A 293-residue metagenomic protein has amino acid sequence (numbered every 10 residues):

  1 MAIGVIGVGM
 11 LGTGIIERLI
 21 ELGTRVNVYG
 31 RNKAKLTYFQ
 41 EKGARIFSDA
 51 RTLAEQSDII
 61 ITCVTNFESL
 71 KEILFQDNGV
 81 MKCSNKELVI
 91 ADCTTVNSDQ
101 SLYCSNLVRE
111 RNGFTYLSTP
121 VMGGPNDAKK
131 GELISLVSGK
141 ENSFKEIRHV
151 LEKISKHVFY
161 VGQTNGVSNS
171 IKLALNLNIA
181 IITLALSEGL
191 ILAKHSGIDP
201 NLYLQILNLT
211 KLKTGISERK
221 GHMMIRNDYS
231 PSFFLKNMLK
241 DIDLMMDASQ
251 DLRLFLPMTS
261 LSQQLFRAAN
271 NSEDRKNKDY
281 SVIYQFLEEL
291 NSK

Functional and structural regions predicted by a protein language model:
M1-C63, C83, T94, P125 (+1 more regions): NAD(P)+-binding Rossmann beta1-loop-alpha1 motif at the extreme N-terminus of oxidoreductases
I15-I16, C104, V150, L192: Hydrophobic residues within alpha-helices that form the first helical element adjacent to the glycine-rich loop
V26, I46, T115-Y116, V158 (+2 more regions): Hydrophobic beta-strand scaffold residues
A50, A54-E55, I59, F67-L133: Rossmann-like NAD(P)(H) cofactor-binding subdomain of soluble oxidoreductases
V96-N176: Rossmann-fold dinucleotide-binding core
N165-F286: Helical "substrate-binding/catalytic lid" subdomain of Rossmann-like NAD(P)-dependent dehydrogenases/reductases
